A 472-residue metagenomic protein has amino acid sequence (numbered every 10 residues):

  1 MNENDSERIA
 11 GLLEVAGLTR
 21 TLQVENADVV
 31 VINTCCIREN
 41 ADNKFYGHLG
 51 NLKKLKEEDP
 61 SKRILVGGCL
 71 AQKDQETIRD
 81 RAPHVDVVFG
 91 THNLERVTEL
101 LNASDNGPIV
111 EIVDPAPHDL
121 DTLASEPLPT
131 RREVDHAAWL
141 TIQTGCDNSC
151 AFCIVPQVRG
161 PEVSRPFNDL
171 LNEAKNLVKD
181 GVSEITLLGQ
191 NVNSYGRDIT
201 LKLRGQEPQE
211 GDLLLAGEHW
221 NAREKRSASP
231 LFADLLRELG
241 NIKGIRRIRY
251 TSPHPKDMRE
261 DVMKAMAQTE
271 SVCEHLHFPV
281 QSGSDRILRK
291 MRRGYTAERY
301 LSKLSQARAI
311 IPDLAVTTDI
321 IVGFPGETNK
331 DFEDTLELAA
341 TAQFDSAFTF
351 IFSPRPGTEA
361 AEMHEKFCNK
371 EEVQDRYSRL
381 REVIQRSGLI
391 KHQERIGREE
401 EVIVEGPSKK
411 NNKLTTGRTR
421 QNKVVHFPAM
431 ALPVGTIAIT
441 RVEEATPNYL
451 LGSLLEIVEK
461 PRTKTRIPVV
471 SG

Functional and structural regions predicted by a protein language model:
M1-Y195, L231, L276, E298-A309 (+5 more regions): Proteins enriched for Cys/Gly/acidic motifs involved in redox and nucleic-acid/cofactor modification
S61-L65, K73, K179-F332: Conserved SAM/AdoMet-binding glycine-rich loop
T130-R132, K264-Q268, V280, A339 (+4 more regions): Replace "in large, NTP-powered and nucleic-acid-processing enzymes" with "in large, NTP-powered factors and other
E133-H136, C146-N148, V272, S282 (+5 more regions): Short flexible coil/turn linkers enriched for glycine and charged/polar residues that connect secondary-structure
C150, L187, Y250, F278 (+6 more regions): Conserved, mostly hydrophobic/aromatic
S284-D285, V316, P354-A361: Short acidic (Asp/Glu) and glycine-rich catalytic loops that position anionic groups and cofactors
E327, D334, T341-F344: Contiguous mid-protein beta-loop-alpha structural module that forms a pocket-lining wall or clamp of enzyme active
A360-G472: Terminal RNA-binding accessory module
